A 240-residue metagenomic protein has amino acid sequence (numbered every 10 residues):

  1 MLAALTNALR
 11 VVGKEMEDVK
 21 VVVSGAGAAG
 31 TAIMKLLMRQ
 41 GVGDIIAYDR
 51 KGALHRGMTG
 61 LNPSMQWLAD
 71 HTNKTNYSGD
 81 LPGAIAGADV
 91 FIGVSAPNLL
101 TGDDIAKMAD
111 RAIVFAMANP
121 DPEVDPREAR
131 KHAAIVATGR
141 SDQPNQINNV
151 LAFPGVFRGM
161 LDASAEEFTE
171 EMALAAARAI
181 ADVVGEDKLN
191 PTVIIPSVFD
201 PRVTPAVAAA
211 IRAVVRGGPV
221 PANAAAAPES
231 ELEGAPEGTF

Functional and structural regions predicted by a protein language model:
L2-I92: Glycine-rich phosphate/diphosphate-binding loop of Rossmann-like nucleotide-binding domains
A3, K35, G83-A86, A106 (+4 more regions): Solvent-exposed alpha-helical segments within well-ordered globular domains of core cellular machineries
A8-D18, A116-D121, P126-A224: Adenosine-phosphate binding glycine-rich loop
V22, A26, G93-P97, N145 (+1 more regions): Glycine- and other small-residue-rich loops at beta-strand/loop junctions that grip anionic moieties
L36-R39, G60-P63, I105-K107, E128-H132 (+1 more regions): Short, glycine/charged-enriched secondary-structure capping and boundary segments
A53-N76, A173, A177, D187-P191 (+2 more regions): A cross-family phosphate/adenosyl-ligand binding-site feature
Q66-I135, R140-D142: Rossmann-like adenosine-cofactor binding region
